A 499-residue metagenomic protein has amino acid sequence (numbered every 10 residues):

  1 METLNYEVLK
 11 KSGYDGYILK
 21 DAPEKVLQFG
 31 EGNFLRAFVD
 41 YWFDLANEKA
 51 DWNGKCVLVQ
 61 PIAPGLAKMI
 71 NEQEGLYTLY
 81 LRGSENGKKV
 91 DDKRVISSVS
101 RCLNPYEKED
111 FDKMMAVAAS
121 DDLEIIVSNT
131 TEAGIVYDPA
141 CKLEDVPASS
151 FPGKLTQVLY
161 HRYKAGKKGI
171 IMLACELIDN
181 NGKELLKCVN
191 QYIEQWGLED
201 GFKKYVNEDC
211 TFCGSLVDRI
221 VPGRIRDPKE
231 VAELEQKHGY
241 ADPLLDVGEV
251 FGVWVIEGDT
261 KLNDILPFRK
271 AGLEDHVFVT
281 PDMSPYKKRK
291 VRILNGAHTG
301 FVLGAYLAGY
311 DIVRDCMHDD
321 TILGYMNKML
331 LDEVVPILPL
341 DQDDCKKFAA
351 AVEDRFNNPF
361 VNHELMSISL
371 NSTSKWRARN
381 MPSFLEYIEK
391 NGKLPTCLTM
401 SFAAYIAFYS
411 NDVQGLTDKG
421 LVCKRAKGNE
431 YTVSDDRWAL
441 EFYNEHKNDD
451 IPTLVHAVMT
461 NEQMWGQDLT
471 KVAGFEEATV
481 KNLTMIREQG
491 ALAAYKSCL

Functional and structural regions predicted by a protein language model:
M1-L499: Substrate/ligand-engaging "lid" and interaction regions
